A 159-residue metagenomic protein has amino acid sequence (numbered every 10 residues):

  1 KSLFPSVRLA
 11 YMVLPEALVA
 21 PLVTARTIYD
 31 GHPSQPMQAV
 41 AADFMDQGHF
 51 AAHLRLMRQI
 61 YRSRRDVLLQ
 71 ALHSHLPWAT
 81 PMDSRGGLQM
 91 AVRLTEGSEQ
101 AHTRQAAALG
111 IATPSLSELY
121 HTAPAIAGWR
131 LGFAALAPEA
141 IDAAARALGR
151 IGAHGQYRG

Functional and structural regions predicted by a protein language model:
K1-G159: PLP-dependent class I/II
